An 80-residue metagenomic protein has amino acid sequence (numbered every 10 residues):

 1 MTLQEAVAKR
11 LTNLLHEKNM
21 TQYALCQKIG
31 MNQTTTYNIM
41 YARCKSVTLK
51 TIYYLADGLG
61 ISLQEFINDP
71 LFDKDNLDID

Functional and structural regions predicted by a protein language model:
M1-M20: A short, Lys/Arg-rich alpha-helix, primarily the initiator
A8, Y41, N68: Phosphate-coordinating loops and pocket residues in cytosolic domains that bind phosphorylated ligands
T12, Y23, Y53, Q64: Residues within the helices of the helix-turn-helix
L15, C26, A56: The alpha-helix within a helix-turn-helix
N19-N38: Short alpha-helical DNA-recognition segment
N38, I67-D80: Short, charged recognition helix plus adjacent turn of helix-turn-helix-like nucleic-acid-binding domains
R43-Y54: Short, basic-rich loop-to-helix N-cap that marks the start of a DNA-contacting helix
D57-E65: Intrinsically disordered, low-complexity basic tails/linkers immediately adjacent to helix-turn-helix/homeobox/MYB/SANT
